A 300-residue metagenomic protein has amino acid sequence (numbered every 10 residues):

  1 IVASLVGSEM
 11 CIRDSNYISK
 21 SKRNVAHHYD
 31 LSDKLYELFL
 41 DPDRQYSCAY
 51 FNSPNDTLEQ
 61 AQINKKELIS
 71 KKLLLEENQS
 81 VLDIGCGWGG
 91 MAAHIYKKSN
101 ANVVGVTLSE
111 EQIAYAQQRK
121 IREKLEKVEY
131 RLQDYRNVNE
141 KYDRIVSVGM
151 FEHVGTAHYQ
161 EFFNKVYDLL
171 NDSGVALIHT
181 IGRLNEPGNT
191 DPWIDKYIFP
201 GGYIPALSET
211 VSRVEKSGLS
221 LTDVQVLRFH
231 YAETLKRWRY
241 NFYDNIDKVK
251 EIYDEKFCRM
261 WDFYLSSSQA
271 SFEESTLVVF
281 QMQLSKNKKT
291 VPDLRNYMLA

Functional and structural regions predicted by a protein language model:
I1-I12: Single conserved hydrophobic/aromatic residue that forms the stacking wall/gate of nucleotide- or nucleobase-binding
E77-G85: Conserved class I S-adenosyl-L-methionine
W88-S99: Conserved SAM-binding loop of SAM-dependent methyltransferases across substrates and taxa, primarily the Class I
A116-Q117: Conserved SAM-binding loop
R136-I145: A short acidic, Gly/Pro-enriched loop at the edge of an enzyme's catalytic core that lines a small-molecule cofactor
Q160-D172: A short glycine-rich, Lys/Arg-flanked "PGG" loop and its adjoining helix->strand segment in the class I
S173-I181: Conserved beta-strand signature within the Rossmann-like core of class I S-adenosyl-L-methionine
I181-P292, L299-A300: Substrate-binding/catalytic lobe of Class I Rossmann-like enzymes that use SAM or dcSAM, i.e., the mid-to-C-terminal
